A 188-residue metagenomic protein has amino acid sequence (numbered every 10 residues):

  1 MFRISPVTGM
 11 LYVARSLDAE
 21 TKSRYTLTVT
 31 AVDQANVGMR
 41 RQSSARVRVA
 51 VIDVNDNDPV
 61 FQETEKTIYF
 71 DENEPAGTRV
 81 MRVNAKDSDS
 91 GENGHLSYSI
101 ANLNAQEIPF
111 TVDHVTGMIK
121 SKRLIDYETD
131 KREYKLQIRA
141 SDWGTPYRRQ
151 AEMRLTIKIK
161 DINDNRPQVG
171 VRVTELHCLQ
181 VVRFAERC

Functional and structural regions predicted by a protein language model:
M1-C188: Extracellular cadherin-type adhesion modules in metazoan precursor proteins
